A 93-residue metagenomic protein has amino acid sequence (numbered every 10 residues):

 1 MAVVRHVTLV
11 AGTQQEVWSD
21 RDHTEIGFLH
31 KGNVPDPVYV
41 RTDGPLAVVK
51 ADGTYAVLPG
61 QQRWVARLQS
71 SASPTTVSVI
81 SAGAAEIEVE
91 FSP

Functional and structural regions predicted by a protein language model:
A2-D22: Surface-exposed ligand/attachment interfaces on beta-rich extracellular proteins
V7-T8, A51-V57: Solvent-exposed serine/threonine-rich low-complexity stretches and specific carbohydrate-binding patches
A11, D22, V34, S71-S73 (+1 more regions): Repetitive beta-strand solenoid architecture
I26-V34, V79-S81: Asparagine-centered strand-capping/turn motif at beta-strand->loop junctions
G32-A51: Short, surface-exposed beta-strand/strand-loop-strand elements in extracellular ectodomains
P37-V40, G83-P93: Edge beta-strands of jelly-roll/beta-sandwich modules across compartments, strongly enriched in secreted/luminal
A56-P74: Beta-sandwich interaction modules
